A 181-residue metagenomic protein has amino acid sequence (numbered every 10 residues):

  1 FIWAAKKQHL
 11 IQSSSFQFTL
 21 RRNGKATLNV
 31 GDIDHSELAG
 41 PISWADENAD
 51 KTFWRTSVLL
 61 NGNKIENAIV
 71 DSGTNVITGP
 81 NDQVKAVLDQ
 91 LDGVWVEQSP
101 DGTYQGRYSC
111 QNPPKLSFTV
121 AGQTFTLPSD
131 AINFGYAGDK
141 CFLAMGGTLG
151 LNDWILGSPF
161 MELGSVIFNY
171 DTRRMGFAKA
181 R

Functional and structural regions predicted by a protein language model:
F1-R181: Active-site or ligand-binding cleft "flap/edge" segments
